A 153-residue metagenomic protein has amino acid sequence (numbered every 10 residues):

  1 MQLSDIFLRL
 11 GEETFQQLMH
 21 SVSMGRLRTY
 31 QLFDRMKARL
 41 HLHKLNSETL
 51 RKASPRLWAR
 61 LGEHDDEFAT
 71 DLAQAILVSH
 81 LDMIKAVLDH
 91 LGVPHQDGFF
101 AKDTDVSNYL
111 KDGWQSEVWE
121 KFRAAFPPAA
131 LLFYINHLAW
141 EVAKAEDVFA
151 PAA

Functional and structural regions predicted by a protein language model:
M1, F149-A153: Short intrinsically disordered terminal tails
M1-D34: Short terminal alpha-helical segments
M24-A143: Acidic, low-complexity, intrinsically disordered interaction modules
